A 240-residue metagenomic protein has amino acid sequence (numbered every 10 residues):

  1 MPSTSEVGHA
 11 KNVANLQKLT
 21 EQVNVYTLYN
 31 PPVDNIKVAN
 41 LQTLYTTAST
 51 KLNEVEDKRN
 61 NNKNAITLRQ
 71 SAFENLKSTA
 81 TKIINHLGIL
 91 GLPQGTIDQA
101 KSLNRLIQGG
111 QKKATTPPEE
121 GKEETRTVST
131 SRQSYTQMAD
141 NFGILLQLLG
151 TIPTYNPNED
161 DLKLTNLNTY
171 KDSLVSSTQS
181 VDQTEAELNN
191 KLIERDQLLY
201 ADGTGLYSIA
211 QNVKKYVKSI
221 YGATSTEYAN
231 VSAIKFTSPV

Functional and structural regions predicted by a protein language model:
M1-V240: Basic/polar low-complexity intrinsically disordered segments
